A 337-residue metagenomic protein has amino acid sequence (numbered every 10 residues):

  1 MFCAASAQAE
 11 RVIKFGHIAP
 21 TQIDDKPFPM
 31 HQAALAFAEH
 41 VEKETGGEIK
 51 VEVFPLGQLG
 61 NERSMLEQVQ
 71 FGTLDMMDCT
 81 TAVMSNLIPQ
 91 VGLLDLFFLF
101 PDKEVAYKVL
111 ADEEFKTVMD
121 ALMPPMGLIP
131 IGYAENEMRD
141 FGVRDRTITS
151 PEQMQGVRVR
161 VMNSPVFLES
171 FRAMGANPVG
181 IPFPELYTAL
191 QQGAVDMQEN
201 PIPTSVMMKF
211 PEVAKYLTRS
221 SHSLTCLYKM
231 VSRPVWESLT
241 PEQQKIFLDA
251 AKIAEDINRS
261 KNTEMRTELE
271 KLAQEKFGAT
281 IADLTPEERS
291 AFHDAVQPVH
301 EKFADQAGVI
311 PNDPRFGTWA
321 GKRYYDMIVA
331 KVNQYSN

Functional and structural regions predicted by a protein language model:
F2-A9: Sec/Tat signal peptide C-region and signal peptidase I cleavage site
A9-A106, E114, A121-N337: N-terminal secretory/targeting leader peptides
